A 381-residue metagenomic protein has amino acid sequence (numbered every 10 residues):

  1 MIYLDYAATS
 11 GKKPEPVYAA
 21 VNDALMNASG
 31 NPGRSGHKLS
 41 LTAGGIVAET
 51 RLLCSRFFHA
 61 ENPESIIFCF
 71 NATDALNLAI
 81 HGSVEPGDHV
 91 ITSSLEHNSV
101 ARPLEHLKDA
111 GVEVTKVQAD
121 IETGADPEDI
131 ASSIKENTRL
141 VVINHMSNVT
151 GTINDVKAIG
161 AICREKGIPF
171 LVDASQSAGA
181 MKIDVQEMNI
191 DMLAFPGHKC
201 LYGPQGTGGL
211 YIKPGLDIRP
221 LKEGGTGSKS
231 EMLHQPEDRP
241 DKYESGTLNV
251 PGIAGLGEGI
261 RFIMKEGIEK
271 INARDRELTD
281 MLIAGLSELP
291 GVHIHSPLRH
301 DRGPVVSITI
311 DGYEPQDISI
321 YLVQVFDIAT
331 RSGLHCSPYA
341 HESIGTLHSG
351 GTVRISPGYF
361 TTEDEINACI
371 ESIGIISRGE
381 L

Functional and structural regions predicted by a protein language model:
M1-L381: Pyridoxal 5′-phosphate
